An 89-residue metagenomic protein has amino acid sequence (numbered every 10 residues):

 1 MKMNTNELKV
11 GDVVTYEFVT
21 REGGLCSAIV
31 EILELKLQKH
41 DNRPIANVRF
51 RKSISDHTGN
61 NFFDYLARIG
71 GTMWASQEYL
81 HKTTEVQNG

Functional and structural regions predicted by a protein language model:
M1-V10, E17-T20: Mixed-charge, Lys/Arg-rich low-complexity intrinsically disordered regions
G11, S27-I29, Q77: Conserved beta-strand residues within beta-sheet cores
Y16-E22, F50-I54: Short acidic, glycine-rich loop/turn motifs
T20, Q38-H40, D56: Acidic surface patches and DE-rich sequence motifs
E22-L25, N42, G59: Intrinsic-disorder/low-complexity loop/linker signature
G23-L37: Short beta-strand-centered aromatic/proline hotspots
A28, N42-N47: Short aromatic-glycine-enriched beta-strand elements
N47, R51-G89: Intrinsically disordered, low-complexity, charged/polar segments
